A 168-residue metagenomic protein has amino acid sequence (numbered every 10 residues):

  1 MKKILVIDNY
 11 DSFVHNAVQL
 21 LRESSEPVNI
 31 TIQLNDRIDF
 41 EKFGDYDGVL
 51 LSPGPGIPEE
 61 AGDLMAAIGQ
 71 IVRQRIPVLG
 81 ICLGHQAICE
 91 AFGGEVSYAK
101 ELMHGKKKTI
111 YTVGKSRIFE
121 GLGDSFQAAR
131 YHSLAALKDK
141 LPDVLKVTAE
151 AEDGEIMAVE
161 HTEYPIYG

Functional and structural regions predicted by a protein language model:
K2, H161-I166: Beta-strand-turn-beta hairpins that frame and shape the catalytic cleft of phosphate-ester-processing enzymes
K2-S24: Short, charged N-terminal beta->alpha structural module
K3, D45-G121, Q127: Cysteine-nucleophile active-site neighborhood
F13, G56-I57, L137: Glycine-rich nucleotide phosphate-binding loop and flanking beta-alpha elements of Rossmann-like dinucleotide-binding
S25-E41: A short, well-structured beta->alpha microelement
N29-I32, V96, V147: Generic structural signal for residues in well-ordered beta-strands
R37-Y46, K140: Short amphipathic alpha-helix with an adjacent loop that forms part of the alpha/beta core around
S116-E163: Catalytic beta-strand/loop cores that center a nucleophilic Ser/Cys/Thr and support acyl-enzyme chemistry
